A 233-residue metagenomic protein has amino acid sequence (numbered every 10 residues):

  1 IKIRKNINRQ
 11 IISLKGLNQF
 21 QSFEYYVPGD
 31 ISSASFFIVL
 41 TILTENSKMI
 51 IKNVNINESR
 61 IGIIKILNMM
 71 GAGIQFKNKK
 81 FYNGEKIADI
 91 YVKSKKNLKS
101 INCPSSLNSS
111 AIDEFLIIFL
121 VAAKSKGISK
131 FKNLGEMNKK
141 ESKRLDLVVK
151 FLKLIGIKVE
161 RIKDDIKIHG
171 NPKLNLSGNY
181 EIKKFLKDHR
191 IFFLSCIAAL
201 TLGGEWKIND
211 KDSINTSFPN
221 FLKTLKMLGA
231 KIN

Functional and structural regions predicted by a protein language model:
I1-N233: Short, structured segments at the rim of ligand-binding sites
